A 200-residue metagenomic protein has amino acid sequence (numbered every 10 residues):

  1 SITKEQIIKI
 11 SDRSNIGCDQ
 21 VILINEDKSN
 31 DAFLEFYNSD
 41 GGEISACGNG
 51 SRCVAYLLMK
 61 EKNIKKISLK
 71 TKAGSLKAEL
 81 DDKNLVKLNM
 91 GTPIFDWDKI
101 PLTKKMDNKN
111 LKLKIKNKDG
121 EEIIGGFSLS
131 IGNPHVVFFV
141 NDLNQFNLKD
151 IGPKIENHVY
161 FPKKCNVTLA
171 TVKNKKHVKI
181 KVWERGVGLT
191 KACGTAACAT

Functional and structural regions predicted by a protein language model:
S1-K83, V136-T200: A glycine-rich beta-to-alpha transition motif near the start of alpha/beta enzyme domains, typified by
T71-V140: ATP-dependent small-molecule kinase catalytic core of the GHMP/sugar-kinase superfamily and closely related
